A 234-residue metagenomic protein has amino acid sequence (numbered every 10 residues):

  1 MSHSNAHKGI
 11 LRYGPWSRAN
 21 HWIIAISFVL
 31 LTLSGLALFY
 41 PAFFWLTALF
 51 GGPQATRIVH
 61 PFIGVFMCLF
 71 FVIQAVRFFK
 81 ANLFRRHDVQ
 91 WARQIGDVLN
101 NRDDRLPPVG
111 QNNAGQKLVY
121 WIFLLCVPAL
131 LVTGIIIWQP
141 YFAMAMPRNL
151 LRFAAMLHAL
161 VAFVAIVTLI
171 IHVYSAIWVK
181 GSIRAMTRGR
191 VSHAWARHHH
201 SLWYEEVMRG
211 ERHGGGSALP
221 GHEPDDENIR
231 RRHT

Functional and structural regions predicted by a protein language model:
M1-T234: Membrane-embedded alpha-helical bundles that constitute the cytochrome b-like, heme-associated redox core of multi-pass
